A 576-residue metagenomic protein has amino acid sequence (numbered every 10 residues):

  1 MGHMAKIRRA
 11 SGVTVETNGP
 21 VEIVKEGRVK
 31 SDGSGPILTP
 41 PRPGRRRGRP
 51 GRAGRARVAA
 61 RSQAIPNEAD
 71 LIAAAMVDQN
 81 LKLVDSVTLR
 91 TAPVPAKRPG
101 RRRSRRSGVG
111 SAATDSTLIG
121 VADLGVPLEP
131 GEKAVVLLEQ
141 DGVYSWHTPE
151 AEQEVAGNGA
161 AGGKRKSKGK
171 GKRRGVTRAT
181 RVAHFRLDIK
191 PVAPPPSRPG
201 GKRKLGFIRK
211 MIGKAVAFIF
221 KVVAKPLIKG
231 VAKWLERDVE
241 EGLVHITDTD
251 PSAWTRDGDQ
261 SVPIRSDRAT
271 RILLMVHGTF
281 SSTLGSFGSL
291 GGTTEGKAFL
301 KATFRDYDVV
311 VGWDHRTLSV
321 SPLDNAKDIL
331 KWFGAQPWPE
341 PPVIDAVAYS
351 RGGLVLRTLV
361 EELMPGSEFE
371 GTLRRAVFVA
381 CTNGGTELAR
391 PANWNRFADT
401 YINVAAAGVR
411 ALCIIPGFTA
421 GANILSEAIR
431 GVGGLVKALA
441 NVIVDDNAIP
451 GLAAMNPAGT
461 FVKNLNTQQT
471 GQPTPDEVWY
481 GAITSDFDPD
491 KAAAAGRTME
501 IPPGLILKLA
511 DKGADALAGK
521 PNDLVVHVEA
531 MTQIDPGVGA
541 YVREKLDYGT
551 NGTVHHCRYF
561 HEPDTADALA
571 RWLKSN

Functional and structural regions predicted by a protein language model:
M1-T294, A298-K301, R305-G312, Q336 (+3 more regions): Flexible, membrane-associating and regulatory peripheral segments of lipid-active enzymes
G201-A232, E361-N576: Helical cap/lid subdomain of alpha/beta-hydrolase-fold lipid enzymes that gates access to the catalytic pocket
T270-L273, V343-D345, R375: Structural motif
L274-F280, W313-H315, V379-C381, T484-D486: Short loop/turn segments at strand-loop or loop-helix junctions that form parts of catalytic or ligand-binding pockets
G285-S289, L323-K327, T358-E361, R390-P391: Short coil/turn segments at secondary-structure boundaries
V309-T317, D445-N447: Glycine- and acidic
L318-P342: Helix-loop module immediately N-terminal to the HCX5R catalytic loop in PTP-like cysteine phosphatase domains
V347-G352, L356: Gly/Ala-rich beta-loop-alpha elbow adjacent to hydrolase catalytic centers
